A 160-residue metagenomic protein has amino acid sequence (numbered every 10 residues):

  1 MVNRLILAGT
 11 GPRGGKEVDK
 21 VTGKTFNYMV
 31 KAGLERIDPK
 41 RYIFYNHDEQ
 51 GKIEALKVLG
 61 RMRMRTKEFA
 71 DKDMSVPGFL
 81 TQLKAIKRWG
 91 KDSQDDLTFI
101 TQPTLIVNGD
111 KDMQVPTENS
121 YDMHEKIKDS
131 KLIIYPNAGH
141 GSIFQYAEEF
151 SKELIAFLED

Functional and structural regions predicted by a protein language model:
V2-E35: Flexible "cap/lid" loop of the alpha/beta hydrolase fold
P39-K91, D96: Conserved alpha/beta-hydrolase catalytic His-Asp/Glu region
T81-A85, D122, E149-A156: Alpha-helical elements of Rossmann-like donor-binding domains used by nucleotide-donor carbohydrate transfer enzymes
I100, I106-N108: Short beta-strand/loop motif that positions the catalytic acidic residue of the alpha/beta-hydrolase fold
T101-Q102, D129: Active-site acidic short loop of glycosyltransferases
Q102, P116-M123: Short alpha-helix in the alpha/beta-hydrolase fold that links the catalytic acid
K111-V115: Acidic catalytic loop of the alpha/beta-hydrolase fold
S130-D160: Catalytic active-site module of serine/aspartate enzymes centered on a nucleophile-bearing elbow/loop
